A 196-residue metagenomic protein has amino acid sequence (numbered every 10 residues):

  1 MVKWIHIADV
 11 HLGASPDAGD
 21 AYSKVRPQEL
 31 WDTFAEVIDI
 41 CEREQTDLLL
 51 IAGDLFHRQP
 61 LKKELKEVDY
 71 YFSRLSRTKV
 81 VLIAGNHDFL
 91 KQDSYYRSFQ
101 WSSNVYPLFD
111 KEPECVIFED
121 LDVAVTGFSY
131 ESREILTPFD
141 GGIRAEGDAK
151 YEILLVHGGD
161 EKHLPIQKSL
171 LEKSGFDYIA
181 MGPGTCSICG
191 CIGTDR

Functional and structural regions predicted by a protein language model:
M1-E67: N-terminal active-site segment of His-dependent metallophosphoesterases
L48, R58-R196: His/Asp/Glu-rich metal-coordinating catalytic cores of metallo-dependent phosphodiesterases/hydrolases acting on
